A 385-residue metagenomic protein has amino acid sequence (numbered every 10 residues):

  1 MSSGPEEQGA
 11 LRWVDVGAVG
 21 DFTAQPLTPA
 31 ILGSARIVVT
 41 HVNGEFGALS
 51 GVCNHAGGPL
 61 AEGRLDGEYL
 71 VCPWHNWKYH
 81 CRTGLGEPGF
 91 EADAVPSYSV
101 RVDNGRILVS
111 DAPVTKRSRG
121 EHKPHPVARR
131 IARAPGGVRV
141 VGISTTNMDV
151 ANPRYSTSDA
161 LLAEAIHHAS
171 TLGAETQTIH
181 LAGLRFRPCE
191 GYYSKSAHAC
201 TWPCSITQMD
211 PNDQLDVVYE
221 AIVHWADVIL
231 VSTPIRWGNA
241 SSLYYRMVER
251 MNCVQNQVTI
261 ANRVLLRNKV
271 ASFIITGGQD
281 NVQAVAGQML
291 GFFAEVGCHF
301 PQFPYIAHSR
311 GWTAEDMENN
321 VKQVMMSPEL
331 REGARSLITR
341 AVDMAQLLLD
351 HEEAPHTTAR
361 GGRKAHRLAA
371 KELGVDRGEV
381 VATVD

Functional and structural regions predicted by a protein language model:
M1-G67, S97-A132: N-terminal pre-ligand scaffold of iron-sulfur
N54, P73, E190: Cys/His/Pro-rich metal-binding microdomains
K78-P126, E220-S232: Short Fe-S-cluster ligation motifs
R119-V141, N147, T157-A160, A294-D385: Glycine-rich phosphate/pyrophosphate-binding loop and the adjoining helix
S156-S170: Short catalytic helix/loop segments, enriched in acidic residues and glycine and frequently bearing histidine
T178-C204, A314-N319: N-terminal beta-loop-helix "entrance" segment that forms/cooperates in small-molecule cofactor or anionic ligand
S205-H299: Helix-loop-strand module that forms the ligand-binding subsite of alpha/beta enzymes
